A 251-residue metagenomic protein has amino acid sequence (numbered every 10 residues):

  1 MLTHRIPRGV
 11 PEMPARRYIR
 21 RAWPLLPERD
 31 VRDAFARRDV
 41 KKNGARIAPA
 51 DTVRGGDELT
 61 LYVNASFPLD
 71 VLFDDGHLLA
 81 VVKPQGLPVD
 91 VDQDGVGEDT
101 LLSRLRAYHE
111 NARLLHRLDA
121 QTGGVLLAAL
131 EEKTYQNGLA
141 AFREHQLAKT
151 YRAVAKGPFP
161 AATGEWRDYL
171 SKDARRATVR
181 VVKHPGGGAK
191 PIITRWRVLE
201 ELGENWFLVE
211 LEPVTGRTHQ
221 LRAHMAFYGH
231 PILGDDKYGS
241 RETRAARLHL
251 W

Functional and structural regions predicted by a protein language model:
M1-D33, G186-K190, G203-W206, V214-W251: Pseudouridine synthases involved in rRNA/tRNA modification
M1-R176, E201: RNA pseudouridine synthases
Q93-D99, W166-T178, W206, E210-V214 (+3 more regions): A short, terminal or domain-edge coil/loop segment
N111-L139, K172-Y228, L250-W251: The conserved catalytic core of RNA pseudouridine synthases
Q146-T150, E165, P191, A245 (+1 more regions): Short edge beta-strand segments in beta-sheet-rich domains
